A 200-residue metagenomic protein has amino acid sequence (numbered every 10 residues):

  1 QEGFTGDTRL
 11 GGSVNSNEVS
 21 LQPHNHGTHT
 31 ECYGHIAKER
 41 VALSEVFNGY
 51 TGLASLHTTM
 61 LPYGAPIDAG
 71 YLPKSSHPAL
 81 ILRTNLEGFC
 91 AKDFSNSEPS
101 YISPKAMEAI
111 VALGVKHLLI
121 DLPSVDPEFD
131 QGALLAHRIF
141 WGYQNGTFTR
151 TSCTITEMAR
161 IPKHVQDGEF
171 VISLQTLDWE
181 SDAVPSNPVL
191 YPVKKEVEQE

Functional and structural regions predicted by a protein language model:
Q1-E200: Active-/binding-site microenvironments in catalytic and ligand-binding cores
